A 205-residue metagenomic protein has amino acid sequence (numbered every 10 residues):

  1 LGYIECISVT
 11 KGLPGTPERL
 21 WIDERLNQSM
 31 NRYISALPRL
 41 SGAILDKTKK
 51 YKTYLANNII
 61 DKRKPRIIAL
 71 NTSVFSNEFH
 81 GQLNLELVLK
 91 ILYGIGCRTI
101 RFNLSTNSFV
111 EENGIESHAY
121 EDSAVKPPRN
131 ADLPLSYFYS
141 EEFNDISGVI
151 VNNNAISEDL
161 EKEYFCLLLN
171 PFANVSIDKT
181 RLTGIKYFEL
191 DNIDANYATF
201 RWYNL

Functional and structural regions predicted by a protein language model:
L1-E5: Active-site beta-strand-loop-beta-strand hairpin of nuclease catalytic cores that positions key catalytic residues
I7-F165, A173-K186, L190-Y203: Metal-dependent nuclease catalytic core centered on acidic motifs
